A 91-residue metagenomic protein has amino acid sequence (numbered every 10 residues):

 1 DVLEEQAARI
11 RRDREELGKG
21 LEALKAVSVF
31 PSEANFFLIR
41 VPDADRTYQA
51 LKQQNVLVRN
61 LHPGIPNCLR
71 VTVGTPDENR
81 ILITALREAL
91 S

Functional and structural regions predicted by a protein language model:
D1-E5, E15, K19-K25, A89: Amphipathic alpha-helix from the class-I
V2, R9, D13, E78: Soluble or luminal CAZymes and related metallo-dependent hydrolases
V2-E5, R46, I81: Exposed alpha-helical structural elements
L3, G18, D43-A44, N60 (+1 more regions): Short amphipathic alpha-helical patches
E5-Q6, F30-S32, R70-T72: C-terminal alpha-helical cap/extension of soluble enzyme domains
I10-E15, L21-Q54: Conserved PLP-binding catalytic core of the aspartate aminotransferase-like
Q49-Q54, V58, P63-S91: PLP-dependent enzyme catalytic core of the Aspartate aminotransferase-like
